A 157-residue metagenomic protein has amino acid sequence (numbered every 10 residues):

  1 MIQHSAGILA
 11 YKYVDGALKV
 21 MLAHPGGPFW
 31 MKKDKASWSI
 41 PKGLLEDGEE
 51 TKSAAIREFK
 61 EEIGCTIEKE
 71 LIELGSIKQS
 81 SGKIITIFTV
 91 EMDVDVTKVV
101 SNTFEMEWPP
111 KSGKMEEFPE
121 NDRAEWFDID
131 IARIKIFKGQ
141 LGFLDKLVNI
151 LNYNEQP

Functional and structural regions predicted by a protein language model:
M1-S39, F88: N-terminal strand-loop-strand
H4-A6, K69, F104: Short beta-strand or tight-loop elements that sit immediately N-terminal to catalytic metal-binding acidic residues
D15-G16, G27-F29, E46, S81 (+1 more regions): Short, charged/polar surface micro-motifs in flexible loops or helix N-caps
S39-L74, F88, D128: The catalytic Nudix box helix
S76-G113, E125-F127, L147-V148: Active-site-adjacent beta-strand/loop module that shapes the phosphate/pyrophosphate-binding cleft
M115-E117: Alpha-helical transmembrane helix bundles of large polytopic membrane transport and channel proteins
P119-D122: Non-DNA-binding regulatory cores of transcription-related proteins, predominantly C-terminal effector-binding
I129-P157: Charged phosphate-binding loop/patch that engages nucleotide di/tri-phosphates or the phosphate backbone of nucleic
